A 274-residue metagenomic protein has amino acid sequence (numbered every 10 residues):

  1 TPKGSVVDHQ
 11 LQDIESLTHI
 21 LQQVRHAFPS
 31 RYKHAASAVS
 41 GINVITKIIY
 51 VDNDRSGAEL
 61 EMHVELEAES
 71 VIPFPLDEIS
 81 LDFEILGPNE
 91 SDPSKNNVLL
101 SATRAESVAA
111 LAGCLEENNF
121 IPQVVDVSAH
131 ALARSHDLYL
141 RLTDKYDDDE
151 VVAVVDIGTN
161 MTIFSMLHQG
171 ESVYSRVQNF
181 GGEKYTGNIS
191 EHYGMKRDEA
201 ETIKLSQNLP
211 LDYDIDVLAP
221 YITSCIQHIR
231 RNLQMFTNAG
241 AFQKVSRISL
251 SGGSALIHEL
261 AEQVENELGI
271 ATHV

Functional and structural regions predicted by a protein language model:
T1-H26, D212-V217, Y221: N-terminal phosphate-binding loop and adjacent alpha-helix
D13, L17, L60, V64 (+10 more regions): Helical mechanochemical/support elements of P-loop NTPase systems and associated helical scaffolds
L21-H34, N118, R230-R247: Phosphate/pyrophosphate-binding loops at sites that engage ATP/ADP/AMP, CoA/4′-phosphopantetheine, polyphosphate
P29, P93-T202, C225: Small-residue (GG/TT-enriched) beta-loop-alpha framework at ligand/catalytic clefts
H34, A38-L140, R247, V274: Active-site neighborhood for divalent-cation/phosphate handling
E191-H192, E199-R247, S254: Adenine-nucleotide phosphate-binding core of ATP-dependent small-molecule kinases
Y221, Q243-H273: Glycine-rich phosphate-binding loops at beta-strand->alpha-helix junctions
